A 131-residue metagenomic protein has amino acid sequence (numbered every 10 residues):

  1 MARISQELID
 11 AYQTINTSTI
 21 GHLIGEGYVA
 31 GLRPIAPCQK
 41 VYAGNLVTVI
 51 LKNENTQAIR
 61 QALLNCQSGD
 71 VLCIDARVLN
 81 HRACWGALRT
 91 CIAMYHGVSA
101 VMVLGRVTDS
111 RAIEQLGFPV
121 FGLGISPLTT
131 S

Functional and structural regions predicted by a protein language model:
M1-S131: Feature captures the catalytic cores and cofactor-binding loops of soluble hydro-lyases/lyases that act on carboxylate
